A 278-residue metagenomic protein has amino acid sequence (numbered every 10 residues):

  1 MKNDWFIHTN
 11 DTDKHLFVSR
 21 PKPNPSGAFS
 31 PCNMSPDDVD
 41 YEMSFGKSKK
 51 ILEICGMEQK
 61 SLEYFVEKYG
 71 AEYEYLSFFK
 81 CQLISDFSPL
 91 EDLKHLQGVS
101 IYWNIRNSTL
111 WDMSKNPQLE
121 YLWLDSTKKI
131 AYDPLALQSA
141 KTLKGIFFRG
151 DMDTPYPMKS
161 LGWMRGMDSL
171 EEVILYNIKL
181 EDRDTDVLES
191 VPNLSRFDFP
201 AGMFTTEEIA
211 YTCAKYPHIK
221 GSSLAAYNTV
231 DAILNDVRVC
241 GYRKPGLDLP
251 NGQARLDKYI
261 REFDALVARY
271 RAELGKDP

Functional and structural regions predicted by a protein language model:
K2-S85, H95-W111, K115-D277: Concave beta-strand-loop units of leucine-rich repeat
